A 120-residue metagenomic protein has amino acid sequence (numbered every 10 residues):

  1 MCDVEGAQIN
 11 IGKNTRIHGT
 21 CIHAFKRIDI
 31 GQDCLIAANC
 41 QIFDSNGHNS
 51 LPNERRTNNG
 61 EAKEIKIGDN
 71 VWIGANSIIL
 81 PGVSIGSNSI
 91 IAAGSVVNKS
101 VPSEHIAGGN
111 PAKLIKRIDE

Functional and structural regions predicted by a protein language model:
M1-I79, V83, R117-D119: Flexible, glycine/small-residue-enriched loop-and-beta-strand segment within the central core of proteins
A38, A93-G94: Active-site-proximal glycine-rich helix-loop-beta segment
S84-G86, V101: Extended beta-solenoid/beta-helix repeat architectures
K99, K116: Short helix N-cap motif at coil->helix boundaries in the Bergerat
A112-L114: Multi-pass alpha-helical transporter architecture, strongest for 12-TM Major Facilitator/SLC carriers used
